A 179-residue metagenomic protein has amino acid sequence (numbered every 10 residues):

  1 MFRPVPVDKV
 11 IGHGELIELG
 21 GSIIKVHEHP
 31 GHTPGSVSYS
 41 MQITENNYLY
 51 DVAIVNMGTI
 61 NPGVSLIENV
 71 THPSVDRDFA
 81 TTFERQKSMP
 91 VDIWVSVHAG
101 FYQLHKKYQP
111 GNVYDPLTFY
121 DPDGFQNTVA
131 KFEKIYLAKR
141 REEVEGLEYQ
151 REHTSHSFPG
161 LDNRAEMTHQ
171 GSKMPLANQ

Functional and structural regions predicted by a protein language model:
M1-P34, M57, P62, I67-D92: Metallo-beta-lactamase
G31, M41-Q42, Y108: Residue-level detector of alpha-helical segments with a strong bias toward transmembrane helices and their helix-loop
H32, S36, H98-G100: Histidine-centered divalent metal-coordination motifs
V37-S38, L104: Generic hydrophobic alpha-helical membrane-span motif
S38-I60: Conserved beta-strand hairpin/beta-sheet module of binuclear metal-dependent hydrolase folds, prominently
N46, I60-Q179: Accessory terminal helices/loops
